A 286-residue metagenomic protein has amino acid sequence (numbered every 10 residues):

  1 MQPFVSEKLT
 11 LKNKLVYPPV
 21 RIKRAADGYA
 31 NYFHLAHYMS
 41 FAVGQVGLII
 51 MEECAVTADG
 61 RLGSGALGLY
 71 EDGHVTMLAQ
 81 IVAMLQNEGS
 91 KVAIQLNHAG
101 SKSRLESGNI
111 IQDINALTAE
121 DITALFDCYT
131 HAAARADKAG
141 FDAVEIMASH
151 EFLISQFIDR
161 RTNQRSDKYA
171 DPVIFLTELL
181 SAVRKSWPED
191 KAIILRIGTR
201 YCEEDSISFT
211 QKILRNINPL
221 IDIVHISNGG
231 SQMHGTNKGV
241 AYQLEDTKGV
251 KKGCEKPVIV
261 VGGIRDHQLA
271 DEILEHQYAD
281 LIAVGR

Functional and structural regions predicted by a protein language model:
M1-R286: Flavin-dependent oxidoreductase catalytic cores
